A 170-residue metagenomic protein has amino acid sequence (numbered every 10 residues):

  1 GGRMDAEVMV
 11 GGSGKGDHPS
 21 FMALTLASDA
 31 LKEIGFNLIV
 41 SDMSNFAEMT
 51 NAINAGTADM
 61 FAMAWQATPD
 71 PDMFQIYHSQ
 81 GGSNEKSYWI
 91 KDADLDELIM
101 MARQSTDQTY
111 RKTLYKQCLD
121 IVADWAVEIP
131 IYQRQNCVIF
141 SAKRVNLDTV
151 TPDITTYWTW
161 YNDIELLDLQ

Functional and structural regions predicted by a protein language model:
G1-A67: Ligand/substrate-recognition segments at binding pockets and active sites
G1-K15, F61-A64, T106-A142: Bilobed periplasmic-binding protein-like "clamshell/Venus-flytrap" ligand-binding domains
G1-R3, N51-G56, F74-Q104, Q133-Q170: Short, solvent-exposed loop/beta-turn-alpha elements that line the ligand-binding surface or hinge of extracytoplasmic
P19-E33, E48, A52, T57 (+4 more regions): Extracytoplasmic/secreted proteins, especially bacterial periplasmic and envelope-associated proteins
M22-L24, M43, I76, T113-C118 (+2 more regions): Composition- and surface-driven signal marking solvent-exposed, interaction-prone regions in large proteins
G35-L38, S105-T109, N162-I164: Short linear motifs at secondary-structure transitions and domain/linker junctions
A64-P69, Y88-K91: A glycine-rich, aromatic-flanked flexible loop/lid motif
